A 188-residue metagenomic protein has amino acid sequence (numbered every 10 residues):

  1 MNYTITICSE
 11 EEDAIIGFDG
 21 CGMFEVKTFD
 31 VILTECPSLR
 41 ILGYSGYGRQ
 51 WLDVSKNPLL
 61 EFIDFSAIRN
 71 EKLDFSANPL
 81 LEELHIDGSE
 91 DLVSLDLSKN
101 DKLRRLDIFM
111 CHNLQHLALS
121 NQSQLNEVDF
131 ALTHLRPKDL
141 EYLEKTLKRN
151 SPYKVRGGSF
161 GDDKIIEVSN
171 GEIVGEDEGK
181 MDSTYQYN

Functional and structural regions predicted by a protein language model:
N2, D13-I15, V26-T28, L39 (+11 more regions): Conserved hydrophobic position(s) of the canonical leucine-rich repeat
I5: Short, aromatic- and glycine-rich surface loops/edge beta-strands on solvent-exposed regions
E12-G17, E25, I41, I166 (+2 more regions): N-terminal start and proteolytic maturation junction detector
A14-D19, L42, L52, I63-F65 (+6 more regions): Conserved hydrophobic beta-strand positions in leucine-rich repeat
C21-V26, C36, Y47, N57 (+9 more regions): Conserved "Asn-ladder"/turn position within leucine-rich repeats
L33-T34, V54-N57, F75-N78, L95-N100 (+2 more regions): A structural signal for leucine-rich repeat
H112-N188: Leucine-rich solenoid repeat scaffolds
